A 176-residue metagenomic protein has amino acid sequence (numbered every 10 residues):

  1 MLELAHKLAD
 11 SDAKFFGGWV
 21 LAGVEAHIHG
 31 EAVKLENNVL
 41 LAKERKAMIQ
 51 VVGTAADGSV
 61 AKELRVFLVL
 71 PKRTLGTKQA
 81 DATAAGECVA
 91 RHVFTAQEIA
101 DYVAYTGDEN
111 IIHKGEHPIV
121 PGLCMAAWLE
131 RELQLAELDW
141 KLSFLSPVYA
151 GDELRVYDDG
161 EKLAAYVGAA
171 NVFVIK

Functional and structural regions predicted by a protein language model:
M1-H29, P71-D139: Hot-dog-fold acyl-thioester-processing enzymes
L2, K14-R91, V148-G151, Y157-K176: HotDog/MaoC-like acyl-thioester-processing domains
E132-R155: A conserved acidic, glycine/proline-rich C-terminal tail/linker
